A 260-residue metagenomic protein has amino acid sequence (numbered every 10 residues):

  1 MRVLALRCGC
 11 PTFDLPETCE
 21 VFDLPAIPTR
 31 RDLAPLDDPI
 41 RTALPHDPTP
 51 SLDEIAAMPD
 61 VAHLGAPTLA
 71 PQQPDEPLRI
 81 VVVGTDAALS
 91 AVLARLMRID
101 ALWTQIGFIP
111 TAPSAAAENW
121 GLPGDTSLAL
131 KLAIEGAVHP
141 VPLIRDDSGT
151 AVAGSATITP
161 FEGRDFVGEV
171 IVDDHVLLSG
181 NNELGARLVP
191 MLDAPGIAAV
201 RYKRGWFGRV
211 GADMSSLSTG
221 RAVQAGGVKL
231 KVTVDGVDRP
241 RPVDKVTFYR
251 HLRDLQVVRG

Functional and structural regions predicted by a protein language model:
M1-V83, S90, T126-E135: ATP/NTP phosphate-donor binding region
R2, R79, W103-G107, H139-P140: Proline-centered loop/turn at the N-terminus of a beta-strand
A5, M191-G260: ATP/nucleoside-binding phosphotransfer catalytic cores, i.e., glycine-rich phosphate-binding loops
V83, A87, V237-P240: A cross-family phosphate/adenosyl-ligand binding-site feature
A87-A101: Short Gly/Thr/Asp-enriched flexible loops that form oxyanion-binding sites at enzyme active sites
M97-A101, L122-L128: A glycine- and small-aliphatic-rich helix-loop capping segment at beta-alpha/alpha-beta transitions that lines
I99-N119: Short, acidic/small-residue loops that bind anionic groups at enzyme active sites
G136-G196: Conserved anion/nucleotide-ligand pocket segment
